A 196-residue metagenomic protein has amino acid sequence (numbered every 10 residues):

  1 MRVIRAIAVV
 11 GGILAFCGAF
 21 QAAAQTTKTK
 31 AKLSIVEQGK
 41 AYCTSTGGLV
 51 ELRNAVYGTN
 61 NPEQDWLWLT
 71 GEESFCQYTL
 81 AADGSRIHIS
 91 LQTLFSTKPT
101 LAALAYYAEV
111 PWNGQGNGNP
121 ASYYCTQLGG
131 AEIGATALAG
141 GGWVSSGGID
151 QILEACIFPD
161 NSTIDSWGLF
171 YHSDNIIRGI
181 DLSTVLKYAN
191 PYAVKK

Functional and structural regions predicted by a protein language model:
M1-A8: Bacterial N-terminal signal peptides that target proteins for export
A8-G18: Bacterial N-terminal signal peptides
F20-A24: Sec/Tat signal peptide C-region and signal peptidase I cleavage site
Q25-K196: Mitochondrial intermembrane space
